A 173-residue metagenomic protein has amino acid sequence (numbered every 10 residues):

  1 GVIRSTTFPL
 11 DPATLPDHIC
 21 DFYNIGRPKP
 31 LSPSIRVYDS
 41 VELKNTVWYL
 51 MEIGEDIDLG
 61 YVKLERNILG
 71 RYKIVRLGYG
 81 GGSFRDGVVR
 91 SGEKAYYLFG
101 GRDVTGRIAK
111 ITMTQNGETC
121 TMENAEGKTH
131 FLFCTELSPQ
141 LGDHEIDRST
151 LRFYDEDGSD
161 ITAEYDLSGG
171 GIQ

Functional and structural regions predicted by a protein language model:
G1-R4, L15, Y23, I57 (+2 more regions): Polar low-complexity intrinsically disordered regions
R4-I35, V104-A109: Short, non-transmembrane alpha-helical segments in secretory-pathway proteins
P30-R66: Exposed beta-strand-loop-beta-strand "reactive/processing" segments of non-cytosolic proteins
P33-E42, R85-R90, T121: Short amphipathic beta-strand and strand-loop transition segments with alternating hydrophobic
L64-Y79: Short beta-strand edge/turn micro-motifs at domain boundaries
V75-F99: Extracellular ectodomain segments of secreted/surface proteins
Y97-T105, G127, D147: Polar, acidic low-complexity tracts enriched in Ser/Thr/Gln/Glu with frequent Gly/Pro and Thr-Pro motifs
K110-Q173: Ser/Thr-rich low-complexity repeats and stalk/linker segments
